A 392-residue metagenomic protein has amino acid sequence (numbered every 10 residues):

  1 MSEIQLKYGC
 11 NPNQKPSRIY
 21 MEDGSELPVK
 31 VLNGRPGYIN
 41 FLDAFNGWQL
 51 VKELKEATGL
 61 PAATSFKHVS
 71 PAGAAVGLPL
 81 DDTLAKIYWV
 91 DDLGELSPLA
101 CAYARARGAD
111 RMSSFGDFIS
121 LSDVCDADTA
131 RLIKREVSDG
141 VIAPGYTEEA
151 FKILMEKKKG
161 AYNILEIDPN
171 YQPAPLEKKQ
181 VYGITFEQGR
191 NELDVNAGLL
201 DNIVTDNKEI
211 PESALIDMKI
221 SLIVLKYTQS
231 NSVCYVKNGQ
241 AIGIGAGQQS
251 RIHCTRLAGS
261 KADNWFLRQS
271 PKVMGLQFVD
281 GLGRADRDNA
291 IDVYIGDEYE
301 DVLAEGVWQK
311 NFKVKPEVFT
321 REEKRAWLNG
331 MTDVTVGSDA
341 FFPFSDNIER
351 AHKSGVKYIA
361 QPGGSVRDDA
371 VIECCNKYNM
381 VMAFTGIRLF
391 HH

Functional and structural regions predicted by a protein language model:
M1-L199, A214-S232: Active-site loops and adjacent core secondary-structure elements that bind or stabilize anionic groups
D23-R35, A109-F115, G189-K208, D286-V307 (+2 more regions): Gly-rich Lys/Arg/Thr-decorated short loops/hinges at beta-loop-alpha junctions or inter-strand turns that position
P36, N40, A214, G247 (+2 more regions): Alpha-helix N-cap/helix-initiation motif
E53, Y227, N264-R268, K353 (+1 more regions): Conserved helix-loop functional segments at active or binding sites
A57-S65, I164-I167, S230-K237, L267-F278 (+1 more regions): Flexible, glycine/charged-enriched surface loops at secondary-structure junctions
P61-A62, K67-A72, V76-L78, S232 (+4 more regions): Glycine-rich phosphate/pyrophosphate-binding loops and their adjacent beta-strand/loop elements at enzyme active sites
A72-R111, I242-F342: Glycine- and Gly-Pro-enriched alpha-helical subdomains that act as flexible, kink-prone "lid/hinge" or packing modules
D117, L121-S122, R135-L165, N170-Q172 (+5 more regions): C-terminal binding/interaction regions
